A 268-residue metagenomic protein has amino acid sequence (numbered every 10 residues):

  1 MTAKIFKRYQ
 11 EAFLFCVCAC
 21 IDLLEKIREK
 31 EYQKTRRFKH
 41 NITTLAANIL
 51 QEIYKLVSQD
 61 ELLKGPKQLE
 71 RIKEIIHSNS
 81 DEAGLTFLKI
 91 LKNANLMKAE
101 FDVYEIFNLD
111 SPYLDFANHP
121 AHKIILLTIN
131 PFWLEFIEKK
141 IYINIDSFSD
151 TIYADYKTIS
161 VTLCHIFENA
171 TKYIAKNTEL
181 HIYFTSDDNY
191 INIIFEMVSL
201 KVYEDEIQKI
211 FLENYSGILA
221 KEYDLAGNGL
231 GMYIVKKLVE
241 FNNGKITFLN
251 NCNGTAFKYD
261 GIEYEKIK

Functional and structural regions predicted by a protein language model:
N48-E138: Conserved DHp (HisKA) dimerization/phosphotransfer helix of two-component histidine kinases, i.e., the long coiled-coil
Y142-T151: Conserved catalytic submotifs in the C-terminal HATPase_c
N169-T171: Short helix-loop "hinge" at the ATP-lid/N-box region of the Bergerat-fold HATPase_c
N177-N189: Short beta-strand/loop element within the Bergerat-fold HATPase_c
V202-Y215: Short conserved segment of the HATPase_c
N243-K245: Conserved glycine-rich
